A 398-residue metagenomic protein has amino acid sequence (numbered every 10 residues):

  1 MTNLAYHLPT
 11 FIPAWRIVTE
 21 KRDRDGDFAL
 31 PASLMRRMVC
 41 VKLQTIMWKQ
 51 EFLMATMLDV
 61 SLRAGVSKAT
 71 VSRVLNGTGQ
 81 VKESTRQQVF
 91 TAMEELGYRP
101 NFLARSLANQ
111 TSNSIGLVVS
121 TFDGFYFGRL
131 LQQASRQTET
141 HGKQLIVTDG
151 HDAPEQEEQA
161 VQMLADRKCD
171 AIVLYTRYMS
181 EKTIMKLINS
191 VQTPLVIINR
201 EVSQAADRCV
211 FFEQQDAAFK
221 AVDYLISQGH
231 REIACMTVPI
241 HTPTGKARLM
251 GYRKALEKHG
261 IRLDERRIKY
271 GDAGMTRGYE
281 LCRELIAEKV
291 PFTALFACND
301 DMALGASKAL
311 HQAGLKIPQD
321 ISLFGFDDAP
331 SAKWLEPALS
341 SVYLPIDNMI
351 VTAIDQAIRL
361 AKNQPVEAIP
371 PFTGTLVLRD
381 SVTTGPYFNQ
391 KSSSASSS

Functional and structural regions predicted by a protein language model:
A5, P9-F11, R16, E20-K21 (+2 more regions): N-terminal helix-turn-helix DNA-binding module of bacterial transcription factors
P13, R283-S398: Flexible loop/turn connectors
F52-T56, E94-Q132, T140-H141, H151-D152 (+1 more regions): N-terminal helix-turn-helix/winged-helix DNA-binding helices and compositionally similar short basic alpha-helical
Q88, Y126-T140, A217-A221, P243-R262 (+4 more regions): Short, solvent-exposed amphipathic alpha-helices that sit in or adjacent to ligand/effector-binding or catalytic
R136-E181: Central regulatory/effector-binding core of bacterial HTH transcription factors
D152, L174-K220, I261, D301 (+1 more regions): Flexible loop/hinge segments that line or gate small-molecule binding clefts
V210-C235, M250, K254, M275-E284 (+2 more regions): Hydrophobic alpha-helical segments within soluble ligand-binding/sensing domains
F219-I261, R266, I369-V382: An alpha-beta-alpha
